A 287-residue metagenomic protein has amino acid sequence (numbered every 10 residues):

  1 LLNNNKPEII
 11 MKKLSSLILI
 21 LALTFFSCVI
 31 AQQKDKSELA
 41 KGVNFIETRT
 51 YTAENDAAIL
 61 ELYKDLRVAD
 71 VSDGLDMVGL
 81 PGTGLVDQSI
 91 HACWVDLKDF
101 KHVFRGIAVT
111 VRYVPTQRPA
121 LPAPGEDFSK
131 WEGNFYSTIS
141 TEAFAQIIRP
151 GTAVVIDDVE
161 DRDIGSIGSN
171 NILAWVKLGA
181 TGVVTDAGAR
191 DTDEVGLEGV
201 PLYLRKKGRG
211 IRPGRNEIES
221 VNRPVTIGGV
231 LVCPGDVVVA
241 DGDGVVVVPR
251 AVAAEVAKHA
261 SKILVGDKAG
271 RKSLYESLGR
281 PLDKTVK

Functional and structural regions predicted by a protein language model:
L1-I10: Short, Lys/Arg-enriched N-terminal segments with co-localized hydrophobic residues within the first ~10-30 amino acids
I9-I18: Bacterial N-terminal signal peptides that target proteins for export
I18-F26: Bacterial N-terminal signal peptides
V29-Q33: Boundary at the C-terminal end of the N-terminal hydrophobic targeting segment
Y51-N134: N-terminal low-complexity or amphipathic/hydrophobic leaders
G84-D87, Y113, V155-D157, G165 (+3 more regions): General beta-strand structural signal in soluble alpha/beta enzymes
Y136, E142-D186: Extracellular/luminal Protease-associated
R205-T285: Acidic, glycine-rich flexible loop/linker segments
